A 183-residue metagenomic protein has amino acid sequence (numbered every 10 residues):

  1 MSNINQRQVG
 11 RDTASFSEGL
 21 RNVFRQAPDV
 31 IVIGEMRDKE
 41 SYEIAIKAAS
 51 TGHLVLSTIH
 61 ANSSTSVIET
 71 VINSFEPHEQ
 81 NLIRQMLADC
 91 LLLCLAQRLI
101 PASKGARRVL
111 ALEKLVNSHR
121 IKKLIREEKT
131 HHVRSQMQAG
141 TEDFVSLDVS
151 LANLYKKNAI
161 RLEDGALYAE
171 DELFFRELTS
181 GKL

Functional and structural regions predicted by a protein language model:
M1-L183: Short, flexible helix-loop junctions that flank or precede catalytic/ligand sites
